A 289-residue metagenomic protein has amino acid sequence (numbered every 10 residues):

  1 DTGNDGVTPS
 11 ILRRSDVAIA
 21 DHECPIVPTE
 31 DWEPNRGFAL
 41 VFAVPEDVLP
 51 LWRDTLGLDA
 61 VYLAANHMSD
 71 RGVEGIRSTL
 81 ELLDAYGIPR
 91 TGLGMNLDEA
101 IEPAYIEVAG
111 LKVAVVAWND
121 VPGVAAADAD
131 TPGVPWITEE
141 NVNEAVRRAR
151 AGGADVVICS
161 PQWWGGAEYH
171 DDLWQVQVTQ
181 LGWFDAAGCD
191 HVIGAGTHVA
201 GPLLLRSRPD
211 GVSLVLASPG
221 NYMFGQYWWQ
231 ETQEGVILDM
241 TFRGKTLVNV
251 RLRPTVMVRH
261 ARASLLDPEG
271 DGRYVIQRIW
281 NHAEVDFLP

Functional and structural regions predicted by a protein language model:
D1-P289: Acidic, metal/ion-coordinating pockets
